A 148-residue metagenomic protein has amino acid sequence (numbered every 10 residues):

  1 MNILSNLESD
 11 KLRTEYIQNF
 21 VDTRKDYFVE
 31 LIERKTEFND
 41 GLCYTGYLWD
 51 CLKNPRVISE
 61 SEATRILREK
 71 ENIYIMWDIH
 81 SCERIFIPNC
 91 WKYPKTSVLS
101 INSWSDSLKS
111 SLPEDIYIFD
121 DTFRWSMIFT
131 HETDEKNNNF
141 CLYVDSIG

Functional and structural regions predicted by a protein language model:
M1-K136, F140-G148: Structured alpha/beta or helical-core interaction and ligand-binding surfaces enriched in interleaved
